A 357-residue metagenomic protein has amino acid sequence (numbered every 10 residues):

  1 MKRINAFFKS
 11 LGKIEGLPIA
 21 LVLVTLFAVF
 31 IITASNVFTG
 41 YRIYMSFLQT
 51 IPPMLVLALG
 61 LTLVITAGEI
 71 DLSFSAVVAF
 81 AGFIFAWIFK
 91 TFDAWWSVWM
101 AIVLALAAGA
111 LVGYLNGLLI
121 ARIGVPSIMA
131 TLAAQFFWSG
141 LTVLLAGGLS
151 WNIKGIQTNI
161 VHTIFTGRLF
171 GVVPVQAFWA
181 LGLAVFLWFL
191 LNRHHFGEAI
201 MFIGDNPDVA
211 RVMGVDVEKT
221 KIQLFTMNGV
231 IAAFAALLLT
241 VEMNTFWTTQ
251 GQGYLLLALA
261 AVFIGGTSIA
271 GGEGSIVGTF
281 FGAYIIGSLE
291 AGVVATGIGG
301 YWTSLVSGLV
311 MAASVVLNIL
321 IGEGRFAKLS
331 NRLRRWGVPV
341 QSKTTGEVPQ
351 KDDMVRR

Functional and structural regions predicted by a protein language model:
M1-A28, D205, V212-K219, V293-R357: Cytosolic-side transmembrane-helix boundaries in multi-pass membrane proteins
F7-L48, P52, E198, L237 (+1 more regions): Helix-loop-helix hairpins and the membrane-proximal interhelical loops of multi-pass alpha-helical transport proteins
G16-I19, V29-A34, F165-F202, D216 (+3 more regions): Alpha-helical transmembrane segments of multi-pass integral membrane proteins
A28-T33, G40-F92, L118-V125, F263-I276 (+1 more regions): Single transmembrane alpha-helix segments in multi-pass membrane proteins
D93-Q135, F281-G282: Alpha-helical transmembrane segments within multi-pass membrane transporters and channels
S127-H194, T220-Q223, E242-G251, L329-R357: Transmembrane helix-bundle core of multi-pass membrane transporters and related energy-transducing complexes
G182, D216-L239: Transmembrane alpha-helices
F225, A232, E242-G308: Transmembrane alpha-helical segments in multi-pass inner-membrane proteins
